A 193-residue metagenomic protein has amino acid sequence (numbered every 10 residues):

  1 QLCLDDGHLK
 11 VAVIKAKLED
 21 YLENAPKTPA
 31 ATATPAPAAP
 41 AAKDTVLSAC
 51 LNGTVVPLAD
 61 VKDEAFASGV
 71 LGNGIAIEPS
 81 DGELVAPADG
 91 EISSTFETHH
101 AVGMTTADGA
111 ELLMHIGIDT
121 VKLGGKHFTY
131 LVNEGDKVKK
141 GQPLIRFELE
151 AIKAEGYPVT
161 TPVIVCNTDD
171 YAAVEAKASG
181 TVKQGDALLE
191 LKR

Functional and structural regions predicted by a protein language model:
Q1-K43: Cytosolic C-terminal regulatory domains/tails of membrane transporters and channels
A33-R193: Contiguous, well-folded functional domains in the mature portion of proteins
